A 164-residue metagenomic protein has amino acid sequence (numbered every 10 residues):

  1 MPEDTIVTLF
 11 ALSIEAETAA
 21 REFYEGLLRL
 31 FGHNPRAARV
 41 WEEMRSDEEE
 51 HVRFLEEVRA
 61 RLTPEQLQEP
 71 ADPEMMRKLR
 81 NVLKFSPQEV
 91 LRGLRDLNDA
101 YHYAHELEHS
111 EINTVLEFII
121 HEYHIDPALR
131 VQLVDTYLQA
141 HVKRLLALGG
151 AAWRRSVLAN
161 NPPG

Functional and structural regions predicted by a protein language model:
M1-G164: Non-heme di-metal
